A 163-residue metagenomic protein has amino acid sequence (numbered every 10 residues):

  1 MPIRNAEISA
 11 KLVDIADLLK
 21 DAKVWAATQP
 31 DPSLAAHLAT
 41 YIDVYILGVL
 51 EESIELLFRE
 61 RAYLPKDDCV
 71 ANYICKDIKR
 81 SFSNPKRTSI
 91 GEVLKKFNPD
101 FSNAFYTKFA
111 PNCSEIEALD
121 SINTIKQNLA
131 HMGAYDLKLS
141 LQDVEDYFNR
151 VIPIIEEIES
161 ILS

Functional and structural regions predicted by a protein language model:
M1-T40: Charged alpha-helical initiation segments
P2, A6, S33-Y41, C113-D120 (+2 more regions): Short, solvent-exposed segments of well-ordered alpha helices
A6, V13-A16, K20, V44 (+5 more regions): Generic structural signal for well-ordered, non-transmembrane alpha-helical segments in soluble/cytosolic regions
K11, L18-D21, Y73, V93 (+3 more regions): Charge-rich, solvent-exposed alpha-helical interaction surfaces
K20, V24, I54-A62, Y106 (+2 more regions): Charged/polar positions within long, soluble alpha-helices
L38-R59: Short, hydrophobic, well-ordered secondary-structure elements
L64-K138: Flexible secondary-structure boundary motifs
I116, D120-N128, L139-S163: Amphipathic, Lys/Arg-enriched alpha-helical patches that create a basic surface for binding polyanionic ligands
